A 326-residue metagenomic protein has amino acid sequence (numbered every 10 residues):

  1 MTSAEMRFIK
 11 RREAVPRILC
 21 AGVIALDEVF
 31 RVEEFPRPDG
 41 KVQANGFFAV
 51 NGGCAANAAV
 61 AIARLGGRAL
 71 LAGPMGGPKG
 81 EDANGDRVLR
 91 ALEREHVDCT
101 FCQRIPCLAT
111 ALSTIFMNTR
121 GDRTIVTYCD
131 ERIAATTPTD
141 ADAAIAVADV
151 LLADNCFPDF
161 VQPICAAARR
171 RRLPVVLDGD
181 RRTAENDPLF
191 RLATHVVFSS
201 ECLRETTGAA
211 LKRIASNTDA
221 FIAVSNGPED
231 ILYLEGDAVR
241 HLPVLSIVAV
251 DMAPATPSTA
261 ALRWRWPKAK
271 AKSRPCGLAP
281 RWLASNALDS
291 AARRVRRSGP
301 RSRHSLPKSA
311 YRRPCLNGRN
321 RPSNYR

Functional and structural regions predicted by a protein language model:
T2-A4, H96, D130-T136, V175-R181 (+1 more regions): Short gly/ser/thr-rich secondary-structure transition/capping motifs
T2-P78, R90, A249, R313 (+1 more regions): Glycine-rich phosphate/adenosyl-contacting loop at the front of the ribokinase-like
T2-V15, L19, L211-R326: Conserved phosphate-binding/catalytic region of the ribokinase-like
A63, R169, P267: Gly/Ala-rich phosphate-binding loop of Rossmann-like dinucleotide-binding domains, activating on the conserved
L71-P74, C102-I105, I115-V150, N155: Conserved phosphate-binding/catalytic loop of the ribokinase/pfkB sugar-kinase fold
A91-C107: A glycine-rich helix N-cap at a beta->alpha junction
D149-R213, E229-D230: Conserved beta-alpha-beta core of the PfkB/ribokinase-like small-molecule kinase fold
